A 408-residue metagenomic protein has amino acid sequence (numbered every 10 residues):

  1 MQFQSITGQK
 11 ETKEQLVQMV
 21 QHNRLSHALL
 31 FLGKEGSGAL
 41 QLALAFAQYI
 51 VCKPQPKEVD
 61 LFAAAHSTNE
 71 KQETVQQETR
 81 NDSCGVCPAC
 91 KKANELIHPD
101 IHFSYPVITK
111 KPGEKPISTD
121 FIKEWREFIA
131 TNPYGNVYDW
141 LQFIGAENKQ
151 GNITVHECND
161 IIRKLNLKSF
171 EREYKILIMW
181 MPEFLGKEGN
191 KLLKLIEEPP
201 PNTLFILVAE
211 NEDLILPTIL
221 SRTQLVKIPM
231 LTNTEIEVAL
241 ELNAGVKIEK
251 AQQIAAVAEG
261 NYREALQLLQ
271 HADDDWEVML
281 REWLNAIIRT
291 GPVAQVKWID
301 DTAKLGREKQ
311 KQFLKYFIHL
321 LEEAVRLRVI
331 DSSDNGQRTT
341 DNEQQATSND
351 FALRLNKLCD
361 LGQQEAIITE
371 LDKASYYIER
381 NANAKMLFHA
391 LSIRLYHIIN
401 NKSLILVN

Functional and structural regions predicted by a protein language model:
M1-R80, P88-K92, P201-L204, E210-N408: Charged, glycine-rich active-site and insertion segments that engage polyanionic ligands
Q2-S5, Q9-K187: Clamp-loader machinery-focused feature within the broader ASCE/P-loop NTPase space
D139-G145, S169-Y174, G189-K194, L280-L284 (+1 more regions): Generic detector of short, locally flexible boundary/turn motifs and exposed helical patches
R163, K194, S221: Conserved adenine-binding aromatic site and its adjacent loop/helix in ATP-hydrolyzing domains
L167-F170, E198, L242: Secondary-structure boundary motif
Y174-I176, W180-L204, N211: Conserved Walker B catalytic segment
